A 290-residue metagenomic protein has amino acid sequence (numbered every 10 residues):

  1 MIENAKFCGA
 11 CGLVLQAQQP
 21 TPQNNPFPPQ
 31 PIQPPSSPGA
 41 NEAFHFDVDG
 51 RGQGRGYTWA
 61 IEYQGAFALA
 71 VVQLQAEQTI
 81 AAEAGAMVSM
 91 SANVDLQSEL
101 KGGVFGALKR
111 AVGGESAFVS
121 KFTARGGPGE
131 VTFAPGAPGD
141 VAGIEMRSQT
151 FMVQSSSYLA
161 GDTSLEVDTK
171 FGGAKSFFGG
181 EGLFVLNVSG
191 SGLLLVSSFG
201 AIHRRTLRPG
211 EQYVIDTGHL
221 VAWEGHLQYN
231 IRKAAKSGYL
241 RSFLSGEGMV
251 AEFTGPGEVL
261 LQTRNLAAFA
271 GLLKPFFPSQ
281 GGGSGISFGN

Functional and structural regions predicted by a protein language model:
M1-P28: Cys/His-rich metal-coordination motifs, chiefly Zn-binding "fingers/knuckles"
F27-N290: Phosphate/adenylate-binding glycine loop and adjacent helical scaffold
